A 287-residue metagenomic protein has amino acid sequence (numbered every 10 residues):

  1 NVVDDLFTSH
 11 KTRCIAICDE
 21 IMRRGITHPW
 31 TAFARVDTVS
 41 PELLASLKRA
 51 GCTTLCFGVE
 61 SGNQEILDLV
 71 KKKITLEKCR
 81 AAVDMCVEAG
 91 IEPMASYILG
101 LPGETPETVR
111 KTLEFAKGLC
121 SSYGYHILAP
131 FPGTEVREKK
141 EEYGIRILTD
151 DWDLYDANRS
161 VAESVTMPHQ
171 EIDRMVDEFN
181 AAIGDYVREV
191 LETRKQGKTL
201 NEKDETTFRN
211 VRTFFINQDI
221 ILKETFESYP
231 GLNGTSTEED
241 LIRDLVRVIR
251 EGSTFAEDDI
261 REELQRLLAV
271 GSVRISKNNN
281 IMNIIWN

Functional and structural regions predicted by a protein language model:
N1-V3: Active-site groove signature of glycoside hydrolases
L6, K11, C18-R209: A structural motif corresponding to the C-terminal lobe/cap of the Radical SAM core domain
K140, L148-N287: Radical SAM enzyme core and accessory elements
